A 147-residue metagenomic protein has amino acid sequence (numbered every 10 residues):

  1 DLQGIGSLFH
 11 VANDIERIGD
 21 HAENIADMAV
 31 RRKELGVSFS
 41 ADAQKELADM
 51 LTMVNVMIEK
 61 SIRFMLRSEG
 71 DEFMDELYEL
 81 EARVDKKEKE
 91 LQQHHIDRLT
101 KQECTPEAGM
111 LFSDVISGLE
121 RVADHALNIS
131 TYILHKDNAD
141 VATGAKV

Functional and structural regions predicted by a protein language model:
D1-V147: Cytosolic, long alpha-helical scaffolding segments
